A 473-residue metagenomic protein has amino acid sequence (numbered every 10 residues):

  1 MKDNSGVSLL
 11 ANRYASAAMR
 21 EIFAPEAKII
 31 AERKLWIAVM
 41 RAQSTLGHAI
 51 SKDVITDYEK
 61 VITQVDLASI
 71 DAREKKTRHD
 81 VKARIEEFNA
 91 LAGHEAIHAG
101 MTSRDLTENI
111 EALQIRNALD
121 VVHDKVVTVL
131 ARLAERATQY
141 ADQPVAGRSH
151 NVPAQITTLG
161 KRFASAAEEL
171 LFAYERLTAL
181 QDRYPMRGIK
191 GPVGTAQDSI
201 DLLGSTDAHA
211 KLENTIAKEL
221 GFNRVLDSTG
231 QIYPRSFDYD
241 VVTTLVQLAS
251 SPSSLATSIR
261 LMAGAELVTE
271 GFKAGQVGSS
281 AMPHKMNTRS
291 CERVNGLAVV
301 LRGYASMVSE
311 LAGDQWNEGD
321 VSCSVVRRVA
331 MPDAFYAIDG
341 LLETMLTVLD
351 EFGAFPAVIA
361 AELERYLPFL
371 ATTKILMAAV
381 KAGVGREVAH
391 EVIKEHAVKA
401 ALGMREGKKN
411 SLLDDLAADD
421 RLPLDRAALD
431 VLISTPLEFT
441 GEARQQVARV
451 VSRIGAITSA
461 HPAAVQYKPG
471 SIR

Functional and structural regions predicted by a protein language model:
M1-A196, L203, D207-T215, G278 (+6 more regions): A helix-coil-helix interface module used to build multimeric assemblies and to scaffold catalytic/cofactor sites
R20-P25, S69-D71, Q276-G296, E318-D333 (+4 more regions): Short beta-alpha connecting loops at secondary-structure transitions that line or flank enzyme active sites
A38-A42, E87, L91, R132 (+17 more regions): Generic, well-ordered alpha-helical scaffold segments in large soluble proteins
E74, E111-H123, T138, V152-Q315 (+1 more regions): Charged, flexible cofactor/metal-binding loops and thiol motifs
S103, I200, G204, E219 (+9 more regions): A structural signal for small-residue-enriched, beta-sheet-centric alpha/beta enzyme cores and oligomeric scaffold folds
C291, N295-A298, P332-F335, D339-L342 (+11 more regions): Generic hydrophobic alpha-helical scaffold/packing signal
V300-R386, V392: Long, amphipathic alpha-helical stalk/connector segments used for oligomerization, subunit docking, or mechanical
